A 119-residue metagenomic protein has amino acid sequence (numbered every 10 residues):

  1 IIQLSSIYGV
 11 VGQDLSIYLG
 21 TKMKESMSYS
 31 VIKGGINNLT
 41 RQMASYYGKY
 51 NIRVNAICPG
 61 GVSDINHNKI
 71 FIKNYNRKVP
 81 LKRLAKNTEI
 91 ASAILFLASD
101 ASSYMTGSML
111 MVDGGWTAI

Functional and structural regions predicted by a protein language model:
I2-G35, T40-K49, G61: Catalytic loop of short-chain dehydrogenase/reductase
Q3-S5, R53-S63, A98, M111-D113: Conserved SDR Rossmann-fold cofactor-binding beta-strand/turn motif
I32-G35, N55, K82-R83, E89: Short alpha-helix in the Rossmann-fold core of NAD(P)-dependent oxidoreductases
T40-R41, A91-I94, A98: Short-chain dehydrogenase/reductase
S45-Y50, V62, H67, A85 (+1 more regions): A short hydrophobic alpha-helix cap/turn motif
G48-R53, M105-G107: Short, small/polar-rich loop/turn modules that mediate ligand/substrate recognition or access, typified
H67, V79-I90, A101: A conserved structural motif in NAD(P)-dependent oxidoreductases
L95, T106-I119: Short C-terminal tail/terminal secondary-structure segment of NAD(P)H-dependent dehydrogenase/reductase domains
